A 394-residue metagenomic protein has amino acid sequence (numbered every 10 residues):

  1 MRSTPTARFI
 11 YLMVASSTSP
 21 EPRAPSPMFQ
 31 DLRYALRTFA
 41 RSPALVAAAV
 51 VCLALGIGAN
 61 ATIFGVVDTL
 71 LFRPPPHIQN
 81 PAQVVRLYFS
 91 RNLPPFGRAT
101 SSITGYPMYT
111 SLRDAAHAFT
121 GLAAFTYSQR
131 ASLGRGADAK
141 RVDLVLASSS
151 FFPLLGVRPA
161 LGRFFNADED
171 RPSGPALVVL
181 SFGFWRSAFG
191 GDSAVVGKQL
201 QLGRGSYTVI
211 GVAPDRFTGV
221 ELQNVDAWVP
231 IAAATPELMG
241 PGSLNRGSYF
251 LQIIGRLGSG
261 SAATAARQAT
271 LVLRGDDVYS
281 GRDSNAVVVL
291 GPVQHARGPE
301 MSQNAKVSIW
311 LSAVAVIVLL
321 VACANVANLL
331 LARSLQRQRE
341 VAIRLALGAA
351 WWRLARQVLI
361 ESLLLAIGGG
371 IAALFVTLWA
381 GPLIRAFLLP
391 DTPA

Functional and structural regions predicted by a protein language model:
R2, R8-T18, R130-A131, L144-A167 (+2 more regions): Mid-to-C-terminal secondary-structure elements that act as membrane-proximal/extracytoplasmic interface segments
S16-A54, A350, A355: N-terminal Sec/SRP start-transfer signal
L36-A44, A324-A366: Intracellular coupling helices
S42-L70, A322-C323, I367-A372: Short, strongly hydrophobic transmembrane alpha-helices
V51-L53, K306-L329: Internal alpha-helical transmembrane segments of multipass membrane proteins, especially hydrophobic lipid-embedded
L55-V85, S90, A380-D391: Alpha-helical transmembrane segments
I63-V66, A327, L363-A394: Small-residue-rich transmembrane alpha-helices
V85-F89, T104-N166: Short amphipathic beta-strand/extended segments in non-transmembrane regions
